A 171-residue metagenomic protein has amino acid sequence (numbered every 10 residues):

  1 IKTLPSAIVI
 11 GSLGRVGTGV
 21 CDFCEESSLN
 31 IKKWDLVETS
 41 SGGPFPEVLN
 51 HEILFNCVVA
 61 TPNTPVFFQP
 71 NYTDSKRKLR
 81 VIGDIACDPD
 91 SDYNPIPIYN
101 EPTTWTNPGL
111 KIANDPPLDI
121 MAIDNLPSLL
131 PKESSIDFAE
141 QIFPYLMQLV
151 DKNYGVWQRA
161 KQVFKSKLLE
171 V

Functional and structural regions predicted by a protein language model:
I1-V59: Glycine-rich phosphate/diphosphate-binding loop of Rossmann-like nucleotide-binding domains
P5-S6, V20, R80-G83, L118: Residue-level recognition of the N-termini of beta-strands and the immediately preceding loop/turn
I10, G83-I85, M121: Active-site flanking residues adjacent to catalytic metal/cofactor-binding acidic residues
R15-G17, P62, D90, S128: Short, acidic Gly/Pro/Ser/Thr-rich loop/turn segments
S28-N30, L79, P117: A generic structural signal for alpha->beta connector loops
I31-K33, I82, I120: Conserved beta-strand scaffold positions in the cores of enzyme catalytic domains, especially in NTP/NDP-utilizing
V37-N114: Rossmann-like adenosine-cofactor binding region
C87-V171: Adenosine-phosphate binding glycine-rich loop
